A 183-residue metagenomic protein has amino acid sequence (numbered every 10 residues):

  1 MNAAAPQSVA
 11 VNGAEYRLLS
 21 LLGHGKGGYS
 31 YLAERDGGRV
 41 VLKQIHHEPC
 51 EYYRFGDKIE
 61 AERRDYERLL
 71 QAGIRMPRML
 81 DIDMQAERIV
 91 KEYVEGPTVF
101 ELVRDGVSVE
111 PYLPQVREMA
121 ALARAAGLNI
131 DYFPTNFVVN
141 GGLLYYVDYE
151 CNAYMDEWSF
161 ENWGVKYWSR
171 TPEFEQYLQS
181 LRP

Functional and structural regions predicted by a protein language model:
M1-L18: Juxta-kinase regulatory segment immediately upstream of eukaryotic protein kinase catalytic domains
E15-E60: ATP-binding glycine-rich loop module of kinase domains
V40, R75, I89, Y145-D148: Protein kinase-like catalytic core scaffold
R54-A72: The N-lobe alphaC helix and its flanking beta3-alphaC-beta4 segment of protein kinase-like domains, centered on
F55, I74-L113: Conserved structural core of kinase catalytic domains
V109-A125: Amphipathic alpha-helical segments that line or abut small-molecule/effector binding pockets and mediate allosteric
R124-N129, N140-P183: C-lobe/activation-segment region of protein kinase-like
Y132-F137: Hydrophobic residue at the +6 position relative to the catalytic HRD Asp in the kinase catalytic loop
